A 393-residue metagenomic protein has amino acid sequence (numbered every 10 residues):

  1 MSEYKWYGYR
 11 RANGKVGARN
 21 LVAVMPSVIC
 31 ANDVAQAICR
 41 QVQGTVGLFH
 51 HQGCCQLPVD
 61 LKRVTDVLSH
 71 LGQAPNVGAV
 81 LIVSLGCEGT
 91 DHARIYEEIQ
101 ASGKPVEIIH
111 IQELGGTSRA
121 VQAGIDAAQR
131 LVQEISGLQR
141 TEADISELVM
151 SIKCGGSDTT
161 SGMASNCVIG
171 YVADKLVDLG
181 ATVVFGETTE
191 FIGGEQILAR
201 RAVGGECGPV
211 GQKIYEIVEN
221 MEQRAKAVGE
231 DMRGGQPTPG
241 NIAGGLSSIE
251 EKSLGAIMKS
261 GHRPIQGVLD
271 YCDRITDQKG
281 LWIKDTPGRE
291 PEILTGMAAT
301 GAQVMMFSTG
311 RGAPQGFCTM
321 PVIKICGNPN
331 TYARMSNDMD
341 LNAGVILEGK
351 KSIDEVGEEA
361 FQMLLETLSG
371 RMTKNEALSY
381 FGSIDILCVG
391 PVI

Functional and structural regions predicted by a protein language model:
M1-V304, S308-A313, F317-I393: Metallocofactor- and cofactor-centric catalytic cores in central/energy metabolism, strongly enriched
